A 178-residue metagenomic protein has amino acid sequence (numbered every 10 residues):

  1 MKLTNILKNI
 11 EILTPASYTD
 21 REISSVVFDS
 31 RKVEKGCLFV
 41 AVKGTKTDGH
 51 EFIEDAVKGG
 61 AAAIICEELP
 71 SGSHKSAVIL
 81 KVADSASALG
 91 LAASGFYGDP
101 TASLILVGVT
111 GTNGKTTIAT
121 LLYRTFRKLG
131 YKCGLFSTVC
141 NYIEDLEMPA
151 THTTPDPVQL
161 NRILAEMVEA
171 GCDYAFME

Functional and structural regions predicted by a protein language model:
M1-L91: N-terminal leader/targeting and accessory segments in enzymes
L7, L89-M177: Phosphate-binding loop of NTP-binding sites
